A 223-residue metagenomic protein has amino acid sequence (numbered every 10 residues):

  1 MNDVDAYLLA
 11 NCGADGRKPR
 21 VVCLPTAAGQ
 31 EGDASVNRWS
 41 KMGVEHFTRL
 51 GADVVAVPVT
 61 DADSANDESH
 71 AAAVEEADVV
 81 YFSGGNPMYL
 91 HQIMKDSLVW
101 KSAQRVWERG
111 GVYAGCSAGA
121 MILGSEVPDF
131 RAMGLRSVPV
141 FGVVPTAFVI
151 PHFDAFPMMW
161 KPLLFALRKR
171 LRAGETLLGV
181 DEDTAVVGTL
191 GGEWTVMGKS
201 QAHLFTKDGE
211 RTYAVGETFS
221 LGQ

Functional and structural regions predicted by a protein language model:
M1-K18, A27-K41, E45-T48, V127-D129 (+1 more regions): C-terminal and late-domain segments of enzyme folds
R20-V22: Conserved beta-strand elements of the Class I
A28-G85, Y89: Portal/gating segments that form or line small-molecule/metal binding sites
L50-D53, R109, A173: A short helix-to-beta-strand connector/capping loop
V55-P58, Y81-F82, Y113-C116, L177-V180: General beta-strand structural signal in soluble alpha/beta enzymes
S83, Y89-M159: Class I SAM-dependent methyltransferase SAM-binding "motif I" and its flanking Rossmann-like core
